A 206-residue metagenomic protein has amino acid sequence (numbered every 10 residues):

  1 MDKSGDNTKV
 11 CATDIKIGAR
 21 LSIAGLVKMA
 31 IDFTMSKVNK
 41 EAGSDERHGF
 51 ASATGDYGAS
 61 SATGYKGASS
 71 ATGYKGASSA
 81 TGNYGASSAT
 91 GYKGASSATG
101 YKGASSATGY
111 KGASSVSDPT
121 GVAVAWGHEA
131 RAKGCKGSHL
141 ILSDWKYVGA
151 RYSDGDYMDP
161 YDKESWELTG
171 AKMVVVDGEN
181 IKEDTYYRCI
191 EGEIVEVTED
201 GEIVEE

Functional and structural regions predicted by a protein language model:
M1-E206: Short, glycine-biased loop/turn motifs at secondary-structure junctions and in low-complexity Ser/Thr/Pro-rich termini
